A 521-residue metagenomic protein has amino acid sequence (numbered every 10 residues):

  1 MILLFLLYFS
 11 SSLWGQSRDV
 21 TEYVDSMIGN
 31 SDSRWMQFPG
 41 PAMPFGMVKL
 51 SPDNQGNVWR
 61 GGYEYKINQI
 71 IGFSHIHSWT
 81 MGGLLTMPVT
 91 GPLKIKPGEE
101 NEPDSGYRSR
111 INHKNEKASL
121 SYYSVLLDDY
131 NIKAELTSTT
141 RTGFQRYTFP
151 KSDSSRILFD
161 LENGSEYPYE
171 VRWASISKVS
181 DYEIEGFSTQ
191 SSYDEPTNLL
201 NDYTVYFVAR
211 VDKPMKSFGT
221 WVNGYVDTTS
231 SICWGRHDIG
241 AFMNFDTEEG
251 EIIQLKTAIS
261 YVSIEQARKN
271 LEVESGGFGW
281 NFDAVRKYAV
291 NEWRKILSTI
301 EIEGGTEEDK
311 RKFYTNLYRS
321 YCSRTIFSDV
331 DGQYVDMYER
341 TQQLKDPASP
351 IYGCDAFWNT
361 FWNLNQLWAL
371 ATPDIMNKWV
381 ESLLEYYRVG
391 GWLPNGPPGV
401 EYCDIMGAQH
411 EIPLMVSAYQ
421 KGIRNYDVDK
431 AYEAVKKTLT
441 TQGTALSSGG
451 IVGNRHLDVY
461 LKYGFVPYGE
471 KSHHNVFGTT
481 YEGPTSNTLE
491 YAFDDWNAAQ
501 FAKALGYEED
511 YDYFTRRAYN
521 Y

Functional and structural regions predicted by a protein language model:
M1-S17: Bacterial Sec-dependent N-terminal signal peptides
Q16-P413, Y419-L489, F493-N520: Accessory carbohydrate-recognition regions in carbohydrate-active enzymes
